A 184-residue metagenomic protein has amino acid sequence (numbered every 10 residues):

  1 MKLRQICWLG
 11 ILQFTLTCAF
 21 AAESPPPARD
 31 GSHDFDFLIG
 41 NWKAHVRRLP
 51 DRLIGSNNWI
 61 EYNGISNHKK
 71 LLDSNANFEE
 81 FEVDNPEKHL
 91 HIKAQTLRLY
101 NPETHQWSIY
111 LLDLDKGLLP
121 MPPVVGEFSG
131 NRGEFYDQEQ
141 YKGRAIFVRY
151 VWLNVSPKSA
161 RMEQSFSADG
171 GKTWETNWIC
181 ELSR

Functional and structural regions predicted by a protein language model:
M1-Q5: Positively charged n-region of N-terminal signal peptides that target proteins for export
W8-T17: Bacterial N-terminal signal peptides
A21-R184: Hydrophobic small-molecule pocket/channel-lining residues, especially in calycin-type beta-barrels
